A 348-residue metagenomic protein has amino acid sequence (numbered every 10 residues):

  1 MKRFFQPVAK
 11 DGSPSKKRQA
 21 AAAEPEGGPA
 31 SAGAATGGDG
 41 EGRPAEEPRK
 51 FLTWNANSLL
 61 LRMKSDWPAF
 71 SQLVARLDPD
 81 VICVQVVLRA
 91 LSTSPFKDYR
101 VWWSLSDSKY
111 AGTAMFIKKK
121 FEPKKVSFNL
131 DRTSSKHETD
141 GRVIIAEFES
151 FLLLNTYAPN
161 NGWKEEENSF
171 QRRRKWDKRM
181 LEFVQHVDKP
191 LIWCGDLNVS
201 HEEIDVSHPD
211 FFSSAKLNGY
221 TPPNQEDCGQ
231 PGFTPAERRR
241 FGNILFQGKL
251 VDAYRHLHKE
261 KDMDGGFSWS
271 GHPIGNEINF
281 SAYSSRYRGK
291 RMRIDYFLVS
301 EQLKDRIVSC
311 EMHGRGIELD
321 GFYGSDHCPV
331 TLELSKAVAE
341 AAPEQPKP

Functional and structural regions predicted by a protein language model:
M1-K16, A20-G27, V126-S127, E202-P348: Metal-dependent phosphoester-hydrolase catalytic domains
M1-P95, R100-T113, K336-P348: N-terminal, active-site-proximal structural segment of metallo-dependent hydrolase catalytic domains
P44, I144-F148, L332: Short acidic-hydrophobic surface loop/beta-edge motif
F51-A56, F70-A90, L153, V184-I204 (+4 more regions): Active-site beta-strand/loop signature of hydrolases that rely on acidic residues for catalysis
K64-P68, D140, R238: Structural motif corresponding to alpha-helix initiation and N-cap regions
V86-E165: Structured beta-strand-rich core segments of catalytic domains in phosphoester-bond hydrolases
L130-K136, A158-M180, Q225-Q230: Surface-exposed cleft-lining segments at the edges of enzyme active sites
